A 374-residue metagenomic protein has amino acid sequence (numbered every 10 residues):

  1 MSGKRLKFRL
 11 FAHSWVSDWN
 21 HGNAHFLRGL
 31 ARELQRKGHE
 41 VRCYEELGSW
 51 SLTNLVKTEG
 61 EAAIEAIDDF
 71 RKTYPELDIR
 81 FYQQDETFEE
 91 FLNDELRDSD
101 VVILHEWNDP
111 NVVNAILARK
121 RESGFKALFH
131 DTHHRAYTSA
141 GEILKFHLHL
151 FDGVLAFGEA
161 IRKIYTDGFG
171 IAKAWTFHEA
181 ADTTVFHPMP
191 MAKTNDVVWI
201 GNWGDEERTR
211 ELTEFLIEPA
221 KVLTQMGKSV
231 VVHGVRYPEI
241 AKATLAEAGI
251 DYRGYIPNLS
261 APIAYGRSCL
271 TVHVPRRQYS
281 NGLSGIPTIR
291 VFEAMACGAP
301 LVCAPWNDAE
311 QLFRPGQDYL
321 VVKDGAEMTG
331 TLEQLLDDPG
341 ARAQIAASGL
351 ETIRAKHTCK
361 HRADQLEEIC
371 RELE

Functional and structural regions predicted by a protein language model:
R9-S14, N20, R28-R32, R42-Y165 (+1 more regions): Extended catalytic core of nucleotide-activated donor transferases of GT-like folds
H13, W107, H130-H134, H178-E179 (+3 more regions): Histidine-centered beta-alpha loop that forms part of the nucleotide-sugar donor binding/catalytic region in diverse
S14-F26, E206-E211: A short, glycine/small-residue-rich beta-strand->loop->alpha-helix junction that serves as a flexible
N23-L34, E214-E218, L366: Short amphipathic alpha-helix
F26-G29, E45-E46, K242-L373: Catalytic binding pocket for nucleotide-activated donors in carbohydrate/polymer assembly enzymes
G158-K163, G234-A241, P305-D308: Short, polar loop motifs at secondary-structure junctions
A160, F177-A180, A192: Carbohydrate-associated surface elements
D182-R267: Conserved catalytic-core segment of nucleotide-activated headgroup transferases in glycan assembly
